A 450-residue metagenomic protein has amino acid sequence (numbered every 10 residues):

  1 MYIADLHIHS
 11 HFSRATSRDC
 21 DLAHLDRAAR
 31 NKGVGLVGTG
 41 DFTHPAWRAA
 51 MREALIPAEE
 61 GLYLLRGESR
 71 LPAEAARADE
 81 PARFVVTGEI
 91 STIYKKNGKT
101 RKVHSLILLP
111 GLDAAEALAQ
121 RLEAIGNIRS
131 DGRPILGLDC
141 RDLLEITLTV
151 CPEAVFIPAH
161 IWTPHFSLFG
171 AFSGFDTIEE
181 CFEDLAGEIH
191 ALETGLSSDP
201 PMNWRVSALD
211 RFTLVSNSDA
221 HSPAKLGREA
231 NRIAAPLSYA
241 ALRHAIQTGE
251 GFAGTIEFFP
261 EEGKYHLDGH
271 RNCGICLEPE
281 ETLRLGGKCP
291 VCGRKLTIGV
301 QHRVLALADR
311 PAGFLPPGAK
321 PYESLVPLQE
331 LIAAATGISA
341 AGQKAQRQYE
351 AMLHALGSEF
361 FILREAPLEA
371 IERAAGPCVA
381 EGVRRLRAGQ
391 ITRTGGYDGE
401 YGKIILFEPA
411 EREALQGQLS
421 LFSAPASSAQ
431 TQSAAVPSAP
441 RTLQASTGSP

Functional and structural regions predicted by a protein language model:
M1-Y2, R27, P45, E53-I56 (+10 more regions): C-terminal functional module detector
H7, D41, I107, F156 (+2 more regions): Conserved, mostly hydrophobic/aromatic
I8-D21: Active-site mouth loops of central-metabolism enzymes
H11-S13, T39-R48, I93, A114 (+3 more regions): Active-site environment of divalent metal-dependent phosphoester hydrolases
R27-W47, V155-I157, A191: Divalent metal-dependent hydrolysis catalytic cores, especially in the metallo-beta-lactamase
R48-H190: Extended substrate/RNA-proximal surfaces in nucleic-acid metabolism proteins
M51, G98, S167-F172, W204-V206 (+2 more regions): Short acidic, glycine/serine/threonine-rich loops at helix termini
P57-A58, L62-A75, D79-V86, L185-E188 (+1 more regions): Conserved beta-sheet core of the metallophosphoesterase superfamily
